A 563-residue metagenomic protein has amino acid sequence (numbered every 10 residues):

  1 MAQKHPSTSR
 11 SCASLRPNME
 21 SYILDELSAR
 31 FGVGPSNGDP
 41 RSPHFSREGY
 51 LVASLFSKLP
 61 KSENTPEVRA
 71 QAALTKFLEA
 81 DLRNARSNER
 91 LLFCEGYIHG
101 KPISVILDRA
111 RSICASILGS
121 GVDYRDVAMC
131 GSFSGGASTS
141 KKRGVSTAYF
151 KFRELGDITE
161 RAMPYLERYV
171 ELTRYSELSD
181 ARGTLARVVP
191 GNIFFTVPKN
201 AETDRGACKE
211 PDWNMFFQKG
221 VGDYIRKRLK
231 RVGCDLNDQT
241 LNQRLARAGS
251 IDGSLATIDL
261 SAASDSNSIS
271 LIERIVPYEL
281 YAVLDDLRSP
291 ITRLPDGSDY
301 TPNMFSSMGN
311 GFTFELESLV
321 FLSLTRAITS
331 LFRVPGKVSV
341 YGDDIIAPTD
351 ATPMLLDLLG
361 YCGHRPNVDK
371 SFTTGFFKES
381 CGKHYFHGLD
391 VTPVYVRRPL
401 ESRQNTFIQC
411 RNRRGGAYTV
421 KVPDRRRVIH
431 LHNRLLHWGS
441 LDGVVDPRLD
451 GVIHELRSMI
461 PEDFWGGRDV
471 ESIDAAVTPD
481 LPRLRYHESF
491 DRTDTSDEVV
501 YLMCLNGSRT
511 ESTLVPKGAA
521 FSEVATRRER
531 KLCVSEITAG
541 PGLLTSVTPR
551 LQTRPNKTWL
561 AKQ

Functional and structural regions predicted by a protein language model:
M1-D204, K421-Q563: C-terminal, non-catalytic extensions of nucleic-acid polymerases
S9, E177-D180, P211, M215-Q218 (+4 more regions): Nucleotide/phosphate-binding sheet-loop regions of phosphoryl- and nucleotidyl-transfer enzymes
G156-I158, Y165-E167, E171-T173, K219 (+2 more regions): Surface-exposed, low-hydrophobicity interaction/linker segments
D204, C208-I258: Active-site-proximal segment of RNA-dependent polymerases
R205-A207, F217-Q218, D265-S268, G388-L389: Short helix/loop capping segments that flank catalytic or ligand/cofactor-binding pockets
R231-C234, P366-K370, T392-P393: Acidic/polar loop patches that form or flank catalytic/metal-binding clefts of enzymes that bind anionic ligands
S250-Y341, I346-C362, D369-H384, S402-N405 (+4 more regions): Conserved polymerase palm-domain catalytic core
H384-R398: A polyampholytic, Gly/Pro-enriched intrinsically disordered region
